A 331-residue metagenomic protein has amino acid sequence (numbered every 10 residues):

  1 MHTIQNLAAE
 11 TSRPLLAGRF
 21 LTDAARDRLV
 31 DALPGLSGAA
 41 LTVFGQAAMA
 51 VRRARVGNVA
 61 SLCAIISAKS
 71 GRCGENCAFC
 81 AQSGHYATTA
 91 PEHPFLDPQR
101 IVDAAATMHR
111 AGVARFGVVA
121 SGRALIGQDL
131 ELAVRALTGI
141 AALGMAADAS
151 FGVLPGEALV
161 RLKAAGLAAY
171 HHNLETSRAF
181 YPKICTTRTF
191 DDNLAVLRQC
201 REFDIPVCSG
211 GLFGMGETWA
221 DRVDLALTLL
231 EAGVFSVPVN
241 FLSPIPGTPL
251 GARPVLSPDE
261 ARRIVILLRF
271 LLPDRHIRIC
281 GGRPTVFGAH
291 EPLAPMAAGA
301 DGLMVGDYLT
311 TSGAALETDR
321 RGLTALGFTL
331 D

Functional and structural regions predicted by a protein language model:
M1-A39, L230-D331: Auxiliary Fe-S-binding modules of radical SAM enzymes
F44-Y86, H93-R110, A114-G117: N-terminal pre-triad scaffold of radical SAM enzymes
A48, C77, V118, H172 (+4 more regions): Conserved, mostly hydrophobic/aromatic
R52, V56-I65, R72-G74, A78-A87 (+5 more regions): Mobile, glycine- and charge-enriched loop segments and immediately flanking short secondary-structure elements within
S70, P94, G122-G127, T187 (+6 more regions): Short, small-residue-enriched loops and turns at beta-alpha junctions that line or gate enzyme active sites
G84-A104, M108-C200, P206-G210, F235-N240 (+1 more regions): Core AdoMet radical
I101-A104, L132-A136, A158, D192-Q199 (+5 more regions): A general structural detector for well-ordered alpha-helical segments in enzyme core domains, enriched
P155-A164, M215-L230, P284-A298: Catalytic cores of alpha/beta
